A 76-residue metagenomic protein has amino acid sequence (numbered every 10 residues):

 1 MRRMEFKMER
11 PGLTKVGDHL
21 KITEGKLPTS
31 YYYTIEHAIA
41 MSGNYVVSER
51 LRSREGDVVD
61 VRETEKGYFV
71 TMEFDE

Functional and structural regions predicted by a protein language model:
R3-R10: Short alpha-helix capping/helix-loop boundary micro-motifs
G17-L20: Loop/turn positions that initiate beta-strands
L27-I39: Short, Lys/Arg- and Gly-enriched loop/turn segments at beta-strand edges
Y31-Y33, Y45, Y68-F69, F74: Aromatic side chains
A38-R50: Short aromatic-glycine motifs in intrinsically disordered, low-complexity regions
R50-E76: Short, compact, well-ordered microdomains
